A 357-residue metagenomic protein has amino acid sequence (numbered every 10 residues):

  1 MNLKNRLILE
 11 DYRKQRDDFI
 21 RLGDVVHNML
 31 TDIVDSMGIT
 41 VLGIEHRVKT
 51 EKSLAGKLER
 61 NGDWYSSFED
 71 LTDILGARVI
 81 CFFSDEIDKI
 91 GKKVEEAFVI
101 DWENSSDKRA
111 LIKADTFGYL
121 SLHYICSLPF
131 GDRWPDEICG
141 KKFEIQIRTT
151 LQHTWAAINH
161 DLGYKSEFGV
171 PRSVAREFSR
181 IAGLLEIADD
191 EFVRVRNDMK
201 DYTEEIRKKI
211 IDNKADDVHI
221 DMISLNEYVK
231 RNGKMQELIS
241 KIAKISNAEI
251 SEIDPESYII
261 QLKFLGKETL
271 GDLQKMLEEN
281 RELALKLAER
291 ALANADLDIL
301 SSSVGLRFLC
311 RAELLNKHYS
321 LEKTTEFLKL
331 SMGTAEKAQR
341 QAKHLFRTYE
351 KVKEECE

Functional and structural regions predicted by a protein language model:
M1-I74, C81, D85, I211 (+1 more regions): Charge-rich, low-complexity segments
N2-Y12, R16-D18, L22, C139-A284 (+1 more regions): An acidic, glycine-/histidine-flanked metal-binding catalytic module
A55-W64, L120-P129, N213-L225: Short, charged low-complexity intrinsically disordered segments located at boundaries of structured domains
F68, I80-R194: Long beta-strand-rich cores associated with HINT superfamily self-processing modules
K113-P135, R176-K208, E289-K329: Amphipathic, soluble alpha/beta structural segments
